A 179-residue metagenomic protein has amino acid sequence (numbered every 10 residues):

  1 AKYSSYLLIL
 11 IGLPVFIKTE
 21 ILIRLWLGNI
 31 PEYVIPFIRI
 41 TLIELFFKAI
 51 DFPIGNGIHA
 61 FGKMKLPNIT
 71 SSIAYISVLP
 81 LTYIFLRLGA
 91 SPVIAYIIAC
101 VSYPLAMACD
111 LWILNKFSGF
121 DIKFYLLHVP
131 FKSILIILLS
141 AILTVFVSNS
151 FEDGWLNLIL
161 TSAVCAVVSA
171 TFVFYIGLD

Functional and structural regions predicted by a protein language model:
A1-S72: Specific pore-lining/lateral-gate transmembrane helices of multi-pass inner-membrane transport and insertion machines
K2-Y6, P36-I43, I69, I97 (+4 more regions): Internal alpha-helical transmembrane segments of multi-pass membrane proteins, especially GPCRs
L8, G12, I21, L45 (+4 more regions): Residue-level recognition of pore/gate-forming positions within transmembrane alpha-helices of multi-pass
G12-E20, L25, I40, L79-I84 (+4 more regions): Membrane-embedded alpha-helical segments of multi-pass transporters/permeases
K18, I30, R39, A90 (+3 more regions): Residue-level signature of the cytosolic catalytic core of signaling kinases
I35, G62-K65, S72-A108, N115 (+2 more regions): Membrane-interface helix-loop junctions in multi-pass transport and translocation proteins
G57, C100-F151, S169-D179: C-terminal transmembrane helix end/exit motif
